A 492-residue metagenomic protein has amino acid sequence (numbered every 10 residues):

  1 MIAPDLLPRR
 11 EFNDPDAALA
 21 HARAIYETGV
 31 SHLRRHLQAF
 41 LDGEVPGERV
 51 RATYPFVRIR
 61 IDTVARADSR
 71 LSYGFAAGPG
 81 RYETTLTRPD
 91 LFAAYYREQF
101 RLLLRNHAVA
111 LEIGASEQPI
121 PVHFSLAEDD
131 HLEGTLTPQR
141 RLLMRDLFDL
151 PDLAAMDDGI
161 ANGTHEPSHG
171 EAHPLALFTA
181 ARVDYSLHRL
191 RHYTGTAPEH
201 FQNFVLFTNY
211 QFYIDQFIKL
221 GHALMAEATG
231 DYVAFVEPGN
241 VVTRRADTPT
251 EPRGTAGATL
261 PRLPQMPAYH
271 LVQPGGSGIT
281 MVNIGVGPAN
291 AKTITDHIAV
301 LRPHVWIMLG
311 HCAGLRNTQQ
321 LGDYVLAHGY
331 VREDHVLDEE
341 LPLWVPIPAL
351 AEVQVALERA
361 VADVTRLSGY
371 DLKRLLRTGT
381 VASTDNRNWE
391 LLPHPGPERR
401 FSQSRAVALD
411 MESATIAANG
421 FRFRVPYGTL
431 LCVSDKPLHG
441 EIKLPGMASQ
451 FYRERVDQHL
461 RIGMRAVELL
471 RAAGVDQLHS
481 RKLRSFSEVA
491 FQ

Functional and structural regions predicted by a protein language model:
M1-V305, A313-Q492: Accessory terminal and edge-of-domain segments that mediate assembly/interaction and cofactor placement around
